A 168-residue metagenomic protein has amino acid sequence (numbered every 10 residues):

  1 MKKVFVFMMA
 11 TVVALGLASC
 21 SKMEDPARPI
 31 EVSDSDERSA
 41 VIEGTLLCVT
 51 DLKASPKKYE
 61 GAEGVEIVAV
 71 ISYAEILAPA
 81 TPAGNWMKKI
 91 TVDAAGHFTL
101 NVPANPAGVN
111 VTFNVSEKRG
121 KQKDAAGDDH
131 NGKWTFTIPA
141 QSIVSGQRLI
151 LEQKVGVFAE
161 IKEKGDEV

Functional and structural regions predicted by a protein language model:
M1-S19: Sec-dependent bacterial lipoprotein signal peptides
G16-T45: Bacterial Sec-dependent N-terminal signal peptides
L47, N114-K118: Beta-strand-rich extracellular modules
T50-A83, P106: Short, ordered, surface-exposed loop/turn motifs in non-cytosolic proteins
L77-H97: Short, acidic Ser/Thr/Gly-rich low-complexity loop/linker segments typical of extracellular and cell-surface proteins
T99-N110: Short Pro-Gly-centered beta-turn/loop motif in secreted/extracellular proteins
E117-E152: Structured interaction patches on ligand/partner-binding surfaces of diverse proteins
V144-V168: Compositionally biased low-complexity segments at domain edges in trafficked proteins and select soluble regulators
